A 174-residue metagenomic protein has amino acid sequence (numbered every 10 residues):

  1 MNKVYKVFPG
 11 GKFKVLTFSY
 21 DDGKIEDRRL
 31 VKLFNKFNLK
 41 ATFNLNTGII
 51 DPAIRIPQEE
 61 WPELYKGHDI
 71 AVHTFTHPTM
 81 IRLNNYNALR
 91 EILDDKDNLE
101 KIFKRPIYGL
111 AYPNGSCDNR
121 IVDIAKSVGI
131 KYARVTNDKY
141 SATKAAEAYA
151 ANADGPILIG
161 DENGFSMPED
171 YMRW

Functional and structural regions predicted by a protein language model:
M1-F18, A53-Q58: N-terminal pre-catalytic segment of deacetylase/amide-hydrolase enzymes
G11-F13, G23-K24, I159-W174: Catalytic grooves of carbohydrate-active enzymes
T17-K24, L93, D97: Active-site-adjacent substrate/metal-binding segments within catalytic domains of carbohydrate-active enzymes
K24-I25, T76: Short, glycine/acidic-enriched loop or turn micro-motifs at the edges of active sites
I25-R29, D118-I121: Short, well-ordered alpha-helical microsegments
L30-V31, R82: Hydrophobic alpha-helical membrane-insertion segments
F37-D123, S127-K131, D138-E162, S166: Metal-dependent polysaccharide deacetylase catalytic core of the NodB/CE4 family, i.e., the active-site-bearing domain
